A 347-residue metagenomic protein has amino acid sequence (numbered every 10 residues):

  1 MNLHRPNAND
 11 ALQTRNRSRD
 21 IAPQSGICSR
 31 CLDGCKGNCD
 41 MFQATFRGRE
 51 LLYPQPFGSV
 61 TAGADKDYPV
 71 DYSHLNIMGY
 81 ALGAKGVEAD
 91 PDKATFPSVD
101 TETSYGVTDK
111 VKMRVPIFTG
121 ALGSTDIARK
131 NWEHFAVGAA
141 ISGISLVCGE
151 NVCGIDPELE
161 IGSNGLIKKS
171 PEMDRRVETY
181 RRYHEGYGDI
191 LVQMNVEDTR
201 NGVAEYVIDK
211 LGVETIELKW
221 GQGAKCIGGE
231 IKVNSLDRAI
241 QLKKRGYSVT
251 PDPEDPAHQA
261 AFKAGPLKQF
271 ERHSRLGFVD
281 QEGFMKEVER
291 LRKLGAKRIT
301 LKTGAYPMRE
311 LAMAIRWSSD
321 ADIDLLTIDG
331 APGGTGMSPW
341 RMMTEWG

Functional and structural regions predicted by a protein language model:
M1-R114, I127-A140, S145, P157-E158 (+3 more regions): Conserved, well-structured core domains of diverse proteins
D20-P23, G123, I127-N131, K168-E172 (+4 more regions): Catalytic cores of large soluble enzymes that bind and process phosphate-bearing ligands
V107-L122, A224, N234-S235, Q259-R272 (+1 more regions): N-terminal small/glycine-rich loop or linker at the start of catalytic domains across soluble metabolic enzymes
V115-G120, I144-E150, G188-M194, E214-W220 (+2 more regions): Hydrophobic faces of well-ordered beta-strands that scaffold small-molecule active sites in alpha/beta enzyme cores
L122-S124, N151-C153, Q193-T199, G221-G223 (+2 more regions): Active-site beta-loop-alpha junctions enriched in small/polar residues
E150-G165, W220, S248-V249, P253 (+2 more regions): Glycine-rich, proline-tolerant flexible connector loops at the mouths of alpha/beta enzymes
D189-R200, W220-A224, L267-Q281: Active-site beta->alpha loop and helix N-cap motifs at the rims of alpha/beta catalytic domains
K263-G347: Glycine-rich phosphate/ribose-binding loops and adjacent secondary-structure elements that form binding surfaces
